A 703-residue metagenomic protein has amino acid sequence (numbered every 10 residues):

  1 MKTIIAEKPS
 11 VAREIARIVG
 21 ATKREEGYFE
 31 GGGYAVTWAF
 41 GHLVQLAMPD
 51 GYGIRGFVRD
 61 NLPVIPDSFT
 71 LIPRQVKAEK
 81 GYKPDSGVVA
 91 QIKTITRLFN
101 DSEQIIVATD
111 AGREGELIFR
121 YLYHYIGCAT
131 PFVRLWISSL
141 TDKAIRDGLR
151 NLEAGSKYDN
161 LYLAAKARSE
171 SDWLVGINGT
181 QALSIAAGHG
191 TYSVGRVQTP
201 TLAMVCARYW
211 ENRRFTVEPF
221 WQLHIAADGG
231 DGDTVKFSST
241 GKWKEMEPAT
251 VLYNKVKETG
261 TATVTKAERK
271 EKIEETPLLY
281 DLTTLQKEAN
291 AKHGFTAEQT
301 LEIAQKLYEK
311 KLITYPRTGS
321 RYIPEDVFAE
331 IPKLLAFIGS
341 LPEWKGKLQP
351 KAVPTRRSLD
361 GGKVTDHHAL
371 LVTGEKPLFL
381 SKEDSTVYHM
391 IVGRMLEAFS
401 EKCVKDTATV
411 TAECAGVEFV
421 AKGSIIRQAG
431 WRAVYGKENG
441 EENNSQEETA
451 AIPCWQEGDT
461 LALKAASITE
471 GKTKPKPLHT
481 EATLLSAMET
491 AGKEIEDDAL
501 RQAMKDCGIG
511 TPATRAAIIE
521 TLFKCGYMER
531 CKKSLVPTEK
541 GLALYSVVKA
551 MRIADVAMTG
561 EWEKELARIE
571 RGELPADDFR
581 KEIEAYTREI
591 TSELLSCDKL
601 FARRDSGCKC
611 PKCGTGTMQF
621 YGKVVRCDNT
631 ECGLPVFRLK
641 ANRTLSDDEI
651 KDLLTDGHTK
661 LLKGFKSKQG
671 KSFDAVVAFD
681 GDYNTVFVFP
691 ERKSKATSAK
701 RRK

Functional and structural regions predicted by a protein language model:
M1-S169, W173, G179, Q349 (+1 more regions): Intrinsically disordered, low-complexity regulatory segments
K2, G81, Y125, T180 (+4 more regions): Basic, low-complexity terminal or inter-domain segments flanking catalytic cores
P9-A16, G33-V36, F40, R59-L62 (+21 more regions): Amphipathic alpha-helical transducer elements in NTP-driven molecular machines
G87, K93, D142-I225, R269-K270: C-terminal or mid-to-C-terminal helical accessory/interaction module adjacent to the motor/catalytic core
T109, K287-A289, R317: Short glycine-centered, acidic/aromatic-flanked micro-motifs in structured strand/loop junctions that mark active-site
K244-Y280, Q286: Metal- or metallocofactor-binding catalytic centers and their adjacent structured scaffolds across diverse enzyme
